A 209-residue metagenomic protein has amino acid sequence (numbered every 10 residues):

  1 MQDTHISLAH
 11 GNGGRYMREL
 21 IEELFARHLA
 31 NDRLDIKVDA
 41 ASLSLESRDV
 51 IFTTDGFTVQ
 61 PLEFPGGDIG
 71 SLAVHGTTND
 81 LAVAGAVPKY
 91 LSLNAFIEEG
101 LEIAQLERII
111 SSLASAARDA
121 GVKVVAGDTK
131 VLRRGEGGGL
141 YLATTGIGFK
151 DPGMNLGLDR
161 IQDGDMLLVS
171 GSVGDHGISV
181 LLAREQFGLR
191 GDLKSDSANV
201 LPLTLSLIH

Functional and structural regions predicted by a protein language model:
M1-I208: Helix-biased detector of long, well-ordered alpha-helical tracts
